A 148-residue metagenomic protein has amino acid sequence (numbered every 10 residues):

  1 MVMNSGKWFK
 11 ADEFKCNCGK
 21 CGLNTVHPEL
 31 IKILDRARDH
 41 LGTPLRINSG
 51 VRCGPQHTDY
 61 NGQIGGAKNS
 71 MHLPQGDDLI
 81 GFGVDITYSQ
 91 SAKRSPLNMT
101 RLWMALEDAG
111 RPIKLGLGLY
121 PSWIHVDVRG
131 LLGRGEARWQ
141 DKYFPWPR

Functional and structural regions predicted by a protein language model:
M1-P44: Active-site acidic/histidine clusters and adjacent loop/turn architecture that either coordinate catalytic ions
V2, K15, R46, T58-G62 (+2 more regions): Compositionally biased, low-complexity repeat tracts
K10, H27, C53, S95-N98: Helix N-cap and loop-to-helix transition residues
E13, C18, P55, I64 (+2 more regions): Solvent-exposed, flexible loop/coil residues
P28-L30, Y60-Q63, L106-R111: Short amphipathic alpha-helical surface micro-motifs
I31-G66: Extended, low-complexity, intrinsically disordered C-terminal regulatory tails of eukaryotic serine/threonine kinases
K68-V84, Y88-R148: Catalytic cores and adjacent binding grooves of peptidoglycan-active enzymes
